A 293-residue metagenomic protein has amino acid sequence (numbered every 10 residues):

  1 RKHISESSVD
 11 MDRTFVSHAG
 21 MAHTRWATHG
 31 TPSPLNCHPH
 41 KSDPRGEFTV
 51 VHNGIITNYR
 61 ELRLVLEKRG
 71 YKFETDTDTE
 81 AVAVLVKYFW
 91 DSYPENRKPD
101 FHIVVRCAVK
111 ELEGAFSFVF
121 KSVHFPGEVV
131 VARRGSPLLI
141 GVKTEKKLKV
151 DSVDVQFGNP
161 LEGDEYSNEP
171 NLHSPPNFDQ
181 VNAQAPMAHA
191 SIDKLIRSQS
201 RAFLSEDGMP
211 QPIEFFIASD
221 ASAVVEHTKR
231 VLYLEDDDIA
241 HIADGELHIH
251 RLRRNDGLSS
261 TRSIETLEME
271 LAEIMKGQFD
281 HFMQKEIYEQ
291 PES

Functional and structural regions predicted by a protein language model:
R1-K285, E289-E292: Conserved short alpha-helical segments that host acidic/polar catalytic motifs at enzyme active sites
